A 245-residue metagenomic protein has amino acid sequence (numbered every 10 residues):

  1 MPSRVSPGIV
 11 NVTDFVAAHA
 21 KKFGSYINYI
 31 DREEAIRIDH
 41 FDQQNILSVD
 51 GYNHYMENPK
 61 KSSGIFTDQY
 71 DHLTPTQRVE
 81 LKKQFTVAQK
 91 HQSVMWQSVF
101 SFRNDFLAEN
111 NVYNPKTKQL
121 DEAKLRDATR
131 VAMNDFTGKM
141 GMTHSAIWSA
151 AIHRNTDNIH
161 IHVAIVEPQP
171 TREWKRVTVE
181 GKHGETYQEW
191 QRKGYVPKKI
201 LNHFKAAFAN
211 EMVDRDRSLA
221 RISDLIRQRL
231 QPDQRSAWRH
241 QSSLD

Functional and structural regions predicted by a protein language model:
M1-I159, V163-D245: N-terminal nicking endonuclease/strand-transfer module with a His-rich metal-binding environment and a catalytic Tyr
